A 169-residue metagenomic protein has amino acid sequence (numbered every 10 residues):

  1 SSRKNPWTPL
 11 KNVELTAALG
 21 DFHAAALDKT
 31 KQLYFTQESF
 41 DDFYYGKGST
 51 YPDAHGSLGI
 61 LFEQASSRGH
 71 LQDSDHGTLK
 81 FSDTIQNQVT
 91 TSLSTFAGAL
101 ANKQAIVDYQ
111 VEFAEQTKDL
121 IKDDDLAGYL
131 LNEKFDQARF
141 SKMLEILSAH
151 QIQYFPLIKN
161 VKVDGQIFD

Functional and structural regions predicted by a protein language model:
S1-D169: Metallocarboxypeptidase
